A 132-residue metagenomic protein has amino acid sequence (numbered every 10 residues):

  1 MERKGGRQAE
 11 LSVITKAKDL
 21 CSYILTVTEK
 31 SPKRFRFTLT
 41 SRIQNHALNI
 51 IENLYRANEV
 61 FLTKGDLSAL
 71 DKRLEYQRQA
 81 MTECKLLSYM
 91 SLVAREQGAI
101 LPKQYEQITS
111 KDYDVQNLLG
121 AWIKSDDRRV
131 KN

Functional and structural regions predicted by a protein language model:
M1-N132: Amphipathic alpha-helical assembly/interaction segments
